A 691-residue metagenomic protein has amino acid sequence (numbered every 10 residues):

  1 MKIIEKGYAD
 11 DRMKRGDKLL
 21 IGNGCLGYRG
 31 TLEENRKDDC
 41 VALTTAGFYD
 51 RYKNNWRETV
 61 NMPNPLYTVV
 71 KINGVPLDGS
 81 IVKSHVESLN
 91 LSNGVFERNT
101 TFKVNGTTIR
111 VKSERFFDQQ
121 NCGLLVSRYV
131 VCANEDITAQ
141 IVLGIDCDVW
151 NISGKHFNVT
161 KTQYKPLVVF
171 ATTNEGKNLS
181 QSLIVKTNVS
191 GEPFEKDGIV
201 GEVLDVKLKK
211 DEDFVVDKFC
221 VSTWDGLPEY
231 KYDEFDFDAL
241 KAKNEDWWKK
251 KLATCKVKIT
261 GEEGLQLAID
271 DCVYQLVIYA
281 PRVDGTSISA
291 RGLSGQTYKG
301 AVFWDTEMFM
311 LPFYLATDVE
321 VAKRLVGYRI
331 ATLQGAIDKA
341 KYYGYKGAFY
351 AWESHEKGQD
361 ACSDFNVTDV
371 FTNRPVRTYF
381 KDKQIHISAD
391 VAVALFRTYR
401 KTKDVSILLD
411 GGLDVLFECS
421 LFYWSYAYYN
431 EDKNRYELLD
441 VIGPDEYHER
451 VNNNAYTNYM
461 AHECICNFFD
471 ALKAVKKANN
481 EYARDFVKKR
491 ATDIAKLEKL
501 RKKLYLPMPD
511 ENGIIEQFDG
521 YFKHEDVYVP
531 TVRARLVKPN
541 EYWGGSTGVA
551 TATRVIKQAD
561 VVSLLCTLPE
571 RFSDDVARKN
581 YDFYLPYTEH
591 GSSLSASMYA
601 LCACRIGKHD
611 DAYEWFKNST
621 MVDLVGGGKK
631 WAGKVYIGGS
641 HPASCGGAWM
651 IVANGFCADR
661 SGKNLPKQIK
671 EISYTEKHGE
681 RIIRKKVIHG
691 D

Functional and structural regions predicted by a protein language model:
M1-G22, L26-Y298, Y542-V549: Acidic/polar, glycine-enriched structural segments that form the non-catalytic walls/loops of the carbohydrate-binding
M13-A42, F309, H355-K357, A361 (+4 more regions): C-terminal capping/lid segments that line or modulate ligand- or cofactor-binding pockets
L252, E262, A280-I288, T297-W304 (+5 more regions): Aromatic-lined, polymer-binding surfaces characteristic of secreted/periplasmic polysaccharide-degrading enzymes
I259-Q266, P281-G285, A316-V326, Y399-D414 (+5 more regions): Structural helix-adjacent loops and short alpha-helical linkers that scaffold large soluble proteins
D271-I278, Y328-G335, D414-Y426, E463 (+3 more regions): Alpha-helical scaffold segments in carbohydrate-active enzymes
A280-S294, E320-V393, Y399, S406-D410 (+3 more regions): Helix-terminus loop motifs that line ligand-binding clefts
S294-V302, S354-D410, L421-K499: The feature captures the catalytic groove of carbohydrate-active enzymes
V302-T332, Q384, V393, C466 (+3 more regions): Active-site core of glycosidic bond-cleaving carbohydrate-active enzymes
